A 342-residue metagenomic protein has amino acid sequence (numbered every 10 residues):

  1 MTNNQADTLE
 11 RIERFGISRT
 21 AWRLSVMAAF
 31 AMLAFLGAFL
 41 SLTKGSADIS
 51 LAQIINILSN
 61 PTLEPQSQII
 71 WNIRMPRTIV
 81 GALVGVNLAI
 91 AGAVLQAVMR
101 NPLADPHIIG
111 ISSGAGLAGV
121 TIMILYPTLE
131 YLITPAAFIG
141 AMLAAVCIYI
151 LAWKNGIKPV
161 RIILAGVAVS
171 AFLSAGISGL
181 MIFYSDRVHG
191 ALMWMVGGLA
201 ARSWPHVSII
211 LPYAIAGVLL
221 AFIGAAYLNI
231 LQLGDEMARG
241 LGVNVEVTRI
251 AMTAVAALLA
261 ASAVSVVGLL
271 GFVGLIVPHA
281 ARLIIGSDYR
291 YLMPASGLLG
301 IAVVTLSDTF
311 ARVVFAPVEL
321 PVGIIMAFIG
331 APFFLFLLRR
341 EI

Functional and structural regions predicted by a protein language model:
T2-I342: Alpha-helical transmembrane segments in inner-membrane proteins
